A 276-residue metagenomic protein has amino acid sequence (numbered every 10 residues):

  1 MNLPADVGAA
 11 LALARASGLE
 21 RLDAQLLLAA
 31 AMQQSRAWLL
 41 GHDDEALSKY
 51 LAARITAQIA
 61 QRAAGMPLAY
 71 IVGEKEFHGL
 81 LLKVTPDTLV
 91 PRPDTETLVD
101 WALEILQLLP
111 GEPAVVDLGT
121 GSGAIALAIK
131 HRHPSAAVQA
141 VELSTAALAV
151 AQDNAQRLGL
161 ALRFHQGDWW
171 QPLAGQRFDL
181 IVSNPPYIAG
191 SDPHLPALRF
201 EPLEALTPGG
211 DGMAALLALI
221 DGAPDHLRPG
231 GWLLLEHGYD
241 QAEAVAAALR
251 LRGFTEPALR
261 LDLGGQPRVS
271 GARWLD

Functional and structural regions predicted by a protein language model:
M1-L40, D44: Non-catalytic accessory regions of SAM-dependent methyltransferases
M1-S17, A57, Q107-E112, R157 (+1 more regions): Short, low-complexity, intrinsically disordered N-terminal peptides in bacterial proteins
L26-E104: Conserved AdoMet
L27, G65, T95, I125 (+5 more regions): Residue-level signal for inorganic ion chemistry
L81, A137, A161-R163, T255-A258: Conserved beta-strand segments of alpha/beta enzyme cores
T97-L195, A218: Conserved SAM/SAH cofactor-binding pocket of Class I
P186-A215: Mobile active-site "lid"/loop adjacent to the S-adenosyl-L-methionine
D211-R273: Conserved Class I SAM-dependent methyltransferase catalytic core
